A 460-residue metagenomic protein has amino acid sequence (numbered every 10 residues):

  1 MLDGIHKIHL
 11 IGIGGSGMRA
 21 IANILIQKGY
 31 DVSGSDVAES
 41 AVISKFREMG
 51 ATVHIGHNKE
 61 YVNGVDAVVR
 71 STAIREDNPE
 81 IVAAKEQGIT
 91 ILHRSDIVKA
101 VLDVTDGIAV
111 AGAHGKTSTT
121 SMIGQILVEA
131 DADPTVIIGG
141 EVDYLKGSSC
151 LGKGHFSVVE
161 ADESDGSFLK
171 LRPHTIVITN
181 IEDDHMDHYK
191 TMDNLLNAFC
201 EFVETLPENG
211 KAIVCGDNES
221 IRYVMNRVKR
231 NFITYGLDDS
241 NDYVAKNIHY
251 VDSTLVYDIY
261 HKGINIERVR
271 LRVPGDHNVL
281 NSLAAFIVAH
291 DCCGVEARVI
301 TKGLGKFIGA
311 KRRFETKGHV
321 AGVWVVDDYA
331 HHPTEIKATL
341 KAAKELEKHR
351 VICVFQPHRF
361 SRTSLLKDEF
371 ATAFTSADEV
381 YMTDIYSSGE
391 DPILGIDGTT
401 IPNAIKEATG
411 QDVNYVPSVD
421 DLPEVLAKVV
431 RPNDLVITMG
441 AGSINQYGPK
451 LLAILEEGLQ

Functional and structural regions predicted by a protein language model:
L2-H9, G17, I21-K28, V251-S253 (+4 more regions): Nucleotide phosphate-binding/pyrophosphate-handling subdomain across enzymes that bind or process nucleotide phosphates
G4, I24-Y30, R47, Y61 (+4 more regions): Phosphate-binding loop of NTP-binding sites
I8-I13, M439: Conserved N-terminal Rossmann-fold NAD(P)-binding element of oxidoreductases
Y30-K45: NAD(P)-binding Rossmann-fold cofactor-contacting core
S33-G34, T135, Y381, N414: Conserved beta-strand positions in the Rossmann-like core of class I SAM-dependent methyltransferases
S35-D36, H54-H57, L92-D96, I137-G140 (+4 more regions): Beta-strand->loop->alpha-helix junctions that form or flank phosphate-binding loops in nucleotide-handling enzymes
R47-N63: Glycine-rich, highly charged phosphate/nucleotide-binding loops
A371-P432: C-terminal helical cap/extension that packs against the catalytic core of soluble nucleotide-cofactor enzymes
